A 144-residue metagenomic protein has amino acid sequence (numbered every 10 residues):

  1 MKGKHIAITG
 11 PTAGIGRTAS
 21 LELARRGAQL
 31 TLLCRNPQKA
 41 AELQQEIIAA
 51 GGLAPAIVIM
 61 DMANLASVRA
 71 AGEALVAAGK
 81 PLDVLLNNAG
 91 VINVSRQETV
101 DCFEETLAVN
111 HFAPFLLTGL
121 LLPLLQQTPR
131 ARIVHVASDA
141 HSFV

Functional and structural regions predicted by a protein language model:
M1-V144: Rossmann-fold NAD(P)H-dependent dehydrogenase/reductase core
